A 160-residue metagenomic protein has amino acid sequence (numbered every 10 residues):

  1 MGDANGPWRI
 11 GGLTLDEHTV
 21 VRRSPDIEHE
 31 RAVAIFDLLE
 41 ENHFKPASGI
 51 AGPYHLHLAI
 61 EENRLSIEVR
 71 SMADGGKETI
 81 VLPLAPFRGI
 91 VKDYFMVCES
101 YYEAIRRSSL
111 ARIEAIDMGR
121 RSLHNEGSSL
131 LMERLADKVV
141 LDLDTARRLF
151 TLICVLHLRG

Functional and structural regions predicted by a protein language model:
M1-P53: Charge-rich, low-complexity N-terminal segments
P7, I50, A59-E61, E133: A generic structural signal for short, solvent-exposed coil/turn residues that cap or connect secondary-structure
E28, A47-S48, E62, S71 (+1 more regions): Generic signature of intrinsically disordered, low-complexity, basic-rich segments and short cationic peptides
E28-V33, D74, C98-S100, L149 (+1 more regions): Generic alpha-helical propensity signal that fires on short helical segments and nearby coil/disordered stretches
A51-P53, G89, E126, D144 (+1 more regions): Short, well-structured alpha-helical interface segments that form or flank functional binding sites
H55-H57: Short, surface-exposed charged micro-motifs
I60-L131: Negatively charged, Asp/Glu-rich surface segments that serve as flexible interaction/assembly modules
S129-G160: Alpha-helical oligomerization segments
